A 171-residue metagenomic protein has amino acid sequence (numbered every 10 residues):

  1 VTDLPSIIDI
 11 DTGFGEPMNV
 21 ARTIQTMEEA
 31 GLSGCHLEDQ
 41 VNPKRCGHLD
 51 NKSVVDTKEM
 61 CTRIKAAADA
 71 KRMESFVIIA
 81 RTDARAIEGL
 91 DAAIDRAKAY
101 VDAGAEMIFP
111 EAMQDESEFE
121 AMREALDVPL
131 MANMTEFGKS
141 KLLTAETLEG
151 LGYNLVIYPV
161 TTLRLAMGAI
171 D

Functional and structural regions predicted by a protein language model:
V1-L165: Alpha/beta enzyme core
G168-D171: Short, intrinsically disordered, charge-balanced linker/junction segments flanking boundaries in proteins
